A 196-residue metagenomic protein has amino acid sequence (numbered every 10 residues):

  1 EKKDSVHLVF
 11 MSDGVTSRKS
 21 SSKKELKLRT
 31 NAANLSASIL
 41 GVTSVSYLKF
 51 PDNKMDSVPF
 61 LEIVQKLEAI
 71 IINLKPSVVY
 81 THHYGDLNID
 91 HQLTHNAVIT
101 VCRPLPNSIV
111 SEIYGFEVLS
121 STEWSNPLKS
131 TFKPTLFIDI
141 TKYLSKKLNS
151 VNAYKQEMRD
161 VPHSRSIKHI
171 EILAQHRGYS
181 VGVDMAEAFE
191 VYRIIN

Functional and structural regions predicted by a protein language model:
E1-V9: Histidine-anchored nucleotide/phosphate-binding helix
K2, S20, K24, S38 (+2 more regions): Metal-dependent de-N-acetylase/amidase catalytic core
M11-D13, V118: Cofactor-binding loop segments of dinucleotide-utilizing enzymes, especially the Rossmann-like FAD- and NAD(P)+-binding
D13-K19: Short glycine-rich His-centered loop
R29-A33: Generic hydrophobic, amphipathic alpha-helix propensity
